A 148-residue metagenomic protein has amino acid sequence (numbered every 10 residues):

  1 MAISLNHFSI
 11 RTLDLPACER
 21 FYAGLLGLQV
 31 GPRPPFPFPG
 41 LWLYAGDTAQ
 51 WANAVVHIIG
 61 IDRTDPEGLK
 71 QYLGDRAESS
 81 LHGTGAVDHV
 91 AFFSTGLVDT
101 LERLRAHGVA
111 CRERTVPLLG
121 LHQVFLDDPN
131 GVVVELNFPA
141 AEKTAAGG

Functional and structural regions predicted by a protein language model:
M1-E19, V87-V90, A140-G148: N-terminal beta-strand motif that seeds the catalytic metal site of vicinal oxygen chelate
S4, P37, A86, G120: Exposed loop/turn and edge beta-strand positions of beta-sandwich/beta-sheet ligand-binding modules
S9-R11, Y44, A91-F93, D127: Short hydrophobic/aromatic beta-strand micro-patches that form the beta-sheet surface supporting nucleotide- or nucleic
R11-I61, A106: Core segments of cupin and vicinal oxygen chelate
T12-L15, T95, L118: Conserved beta-strand-loop-alpha-helix junction that forms the acyl-donor binding cleft
T64-A77: Short, flexible, mixed-charge acidic loops at enzyme active sites
G83-L97: Mid-chain, well-packed structural core segment of small domains
L101-G148: Vicinal oxygen chelate
